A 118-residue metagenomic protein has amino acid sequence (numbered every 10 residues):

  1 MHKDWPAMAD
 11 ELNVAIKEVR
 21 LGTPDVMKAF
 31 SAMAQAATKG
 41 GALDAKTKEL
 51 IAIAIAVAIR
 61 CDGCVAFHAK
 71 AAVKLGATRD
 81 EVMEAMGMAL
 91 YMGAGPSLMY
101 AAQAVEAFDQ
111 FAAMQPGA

Functional and structural regions predicted by a protein language model:
M1-T47, M99-A118: Acidic, glycine/proline-rich low-complexity segments that act as flexible tails and inter-domain linkers
A32, A54, M88-Y91: Residues within well-ordered alpha-helical secondary structure of globular protein domains
A42-I59, D80-M86: Immediate flanking context of iron-sulfur cluster ligation sites
C61-C64: Short cysteine clusters
F67-R79: Iron-sulfur (Fe-S) cluster-binding segments and ferredoxin-like electron-carrier domains, especially [2Fe-2S]
G76-M86, A113-A118: Charge-rich, acidic-biased intrinsically disordered regions
M83-D109: C-terminal structural segments of small proteins and small subunits
